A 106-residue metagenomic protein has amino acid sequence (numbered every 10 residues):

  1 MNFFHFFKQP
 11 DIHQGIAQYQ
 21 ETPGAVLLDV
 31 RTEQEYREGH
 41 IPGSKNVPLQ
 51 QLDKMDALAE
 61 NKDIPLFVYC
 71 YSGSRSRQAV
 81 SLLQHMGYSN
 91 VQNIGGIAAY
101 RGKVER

Functional and structural regions predicted by a protein language model:
M1-Q18, T22-A25, E33-I64, S74-R106: Rhodanese-like catalytic fold shared by cysteine-dependent sulfurtransferases and DSP/PTP-type phosphatases
D29: N-terminal glycine-rich beta->alpha transition that marks the start or flank of a dinucleotide-binding site
Y69: Short, surface-exposed ligand- or partner-binding patches at beta-edge/loop junctions that are enriched in aromatics
